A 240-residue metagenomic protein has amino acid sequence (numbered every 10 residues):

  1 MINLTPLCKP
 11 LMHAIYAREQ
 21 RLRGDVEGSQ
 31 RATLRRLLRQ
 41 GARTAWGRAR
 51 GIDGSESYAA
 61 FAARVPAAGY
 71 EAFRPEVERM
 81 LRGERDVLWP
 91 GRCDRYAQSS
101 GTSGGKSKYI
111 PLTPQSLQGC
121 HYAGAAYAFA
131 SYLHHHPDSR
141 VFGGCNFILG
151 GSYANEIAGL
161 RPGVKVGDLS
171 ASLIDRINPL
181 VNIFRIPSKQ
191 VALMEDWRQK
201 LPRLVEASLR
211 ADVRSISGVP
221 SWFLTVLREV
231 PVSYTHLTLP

Functional and structural regions predicted by a protein language model:
M1-S29, L34-G51, S55-L237: Active-site phosphate/ATP/adenylate-binding loop shared across adenylate-forming ligases
